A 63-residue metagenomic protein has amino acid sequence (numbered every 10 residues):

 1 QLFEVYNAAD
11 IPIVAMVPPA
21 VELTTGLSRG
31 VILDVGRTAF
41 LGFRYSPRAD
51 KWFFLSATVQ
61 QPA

Functional and structural regions predicted by a protein language model:
Q1-A63: Acidic, glycine/polar-enriched metal-coordinating patches/loops that mediate binding to polyanionic ligands
